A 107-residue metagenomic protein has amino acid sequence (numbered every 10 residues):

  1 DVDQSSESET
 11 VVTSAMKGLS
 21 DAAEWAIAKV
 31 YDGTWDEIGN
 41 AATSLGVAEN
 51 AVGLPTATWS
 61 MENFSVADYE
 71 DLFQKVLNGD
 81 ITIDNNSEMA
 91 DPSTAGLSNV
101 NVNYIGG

Functional and structural regions predicted by a protein language model:
D1-G107: A residue-level marker of the well-folded mature domains of exported/periplasmic proteins
